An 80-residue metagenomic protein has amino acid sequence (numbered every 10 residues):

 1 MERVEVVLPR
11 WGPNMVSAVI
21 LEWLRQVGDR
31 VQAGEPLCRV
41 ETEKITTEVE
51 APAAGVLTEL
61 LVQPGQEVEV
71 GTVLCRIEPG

Functional and structural regions predicted by a protein language model:
M1-R39, E48-A54, L61: Acidic, low-complexity mobile loops and tails
Q32-E48, E69-G80: Short hydrophobic beta/alpha edge segments that flank linear recognition/processing sites
G55-L74: PDZ-domain C-terminal substructure recognizer with occasional recognition of PDZ-binding tails
